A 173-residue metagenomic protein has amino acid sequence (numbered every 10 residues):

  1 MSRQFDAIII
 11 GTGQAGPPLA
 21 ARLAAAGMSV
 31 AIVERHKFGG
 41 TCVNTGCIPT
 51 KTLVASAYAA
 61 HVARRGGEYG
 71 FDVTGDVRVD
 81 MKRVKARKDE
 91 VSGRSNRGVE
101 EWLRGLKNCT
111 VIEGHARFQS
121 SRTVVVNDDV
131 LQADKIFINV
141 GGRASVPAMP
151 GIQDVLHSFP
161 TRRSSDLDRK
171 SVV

Functional and structural regions predicted by a protein language model:
S2-F5, Q14, R22-M28, V33-D154 (+2 more regions): Glycine-rich flavin
G11: Glycine-rich beta-to-alpha active-site loop
P17: Residues forming the Rossmann-fold NAD(P)(H) cofactor-binding site
R169, V173: Rossmann-like NAD(P)H-binding beta-loop-alpha module
